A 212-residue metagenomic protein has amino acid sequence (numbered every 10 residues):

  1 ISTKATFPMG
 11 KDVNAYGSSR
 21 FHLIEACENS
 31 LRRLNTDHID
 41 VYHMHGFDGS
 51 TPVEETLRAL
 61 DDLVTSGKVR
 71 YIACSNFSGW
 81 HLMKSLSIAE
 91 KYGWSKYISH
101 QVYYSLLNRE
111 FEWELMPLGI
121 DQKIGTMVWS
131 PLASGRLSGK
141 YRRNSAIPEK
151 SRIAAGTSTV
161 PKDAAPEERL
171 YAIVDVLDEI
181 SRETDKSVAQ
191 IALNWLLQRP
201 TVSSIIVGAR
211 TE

Functional and structural regions predicted by a protein language model:
I1-M9, H100-V102: A short, structured active-site edge motif that brings together acidic residues
S2, V41-H43, C74: Outer-envelope exported proteins of Gram-negative bacteria
T3-A5, H38, G46, S130 (+2 more regions): Short, small-residue-rich loop/turn micro-motifs
M9-I24, H45-T51: Active-site mouth loops of central-metabolism enzymes
G17-N35, R58, L82-S87: Short, acidic/polar
F21, D37-D40, E54, A189: Residues in well-ordered alpha-helical elements
L31-P52: Active-site groove signature of glycoside hydrolases
T51-E212: Beta/alpha (TIM)-barrel catalytic core signal, keyed to glycine-rich beta->alpha loops juxtaposed to Asp/Glu that bind
